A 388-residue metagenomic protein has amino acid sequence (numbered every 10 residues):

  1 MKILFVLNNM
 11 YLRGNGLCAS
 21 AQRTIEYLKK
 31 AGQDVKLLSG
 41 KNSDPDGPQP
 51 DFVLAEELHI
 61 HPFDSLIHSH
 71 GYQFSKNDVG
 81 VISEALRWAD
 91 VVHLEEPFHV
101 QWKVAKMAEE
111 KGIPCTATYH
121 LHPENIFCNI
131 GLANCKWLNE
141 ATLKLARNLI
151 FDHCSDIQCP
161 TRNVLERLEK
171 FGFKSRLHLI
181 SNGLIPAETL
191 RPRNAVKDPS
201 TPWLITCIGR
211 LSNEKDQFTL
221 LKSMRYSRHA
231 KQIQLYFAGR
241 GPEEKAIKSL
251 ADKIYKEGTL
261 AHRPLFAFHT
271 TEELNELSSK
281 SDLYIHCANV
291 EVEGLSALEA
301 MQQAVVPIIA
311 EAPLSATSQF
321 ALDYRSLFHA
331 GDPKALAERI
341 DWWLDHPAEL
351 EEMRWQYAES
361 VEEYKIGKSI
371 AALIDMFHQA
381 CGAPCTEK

Functional and structural regions predicted by a protein language model:
L4, V196-Y226, Y236: Conserved donor-binding/catalytic core segment of Leloir-type glycosyltransferases
K41, N163, G183: Carbohydrate-associated surface elements
L86, F268-H269, E276-S281: Short alpha-helical donor nucleotide-sugar binding micro-motif in glycosyltransferases
P97, N289: Aromatic "clamp/platform" in nucleotide-sugar-dependent glycosyltransferases that forms part of the donor/acceptor
P123, L138-D156, F171: Membrane-proximal helix-turn-helix segments that form the acceptor-binding/catalytic region of lipid-linked
G183-P202: Acidic anion/phosphate-binding donor-loop and adjacent secondary structure in glycosyltransferase catalytic cores
K245-T270: Nucleotide-activated donor-binding/catalytic signature segment of Leloir-type glycosyltransferases, i.e., the conserved
L322-P333, W342-P347: Conserved acidic donor-binding segment of nucleotide-sugar-dependent glycosyltransferases
